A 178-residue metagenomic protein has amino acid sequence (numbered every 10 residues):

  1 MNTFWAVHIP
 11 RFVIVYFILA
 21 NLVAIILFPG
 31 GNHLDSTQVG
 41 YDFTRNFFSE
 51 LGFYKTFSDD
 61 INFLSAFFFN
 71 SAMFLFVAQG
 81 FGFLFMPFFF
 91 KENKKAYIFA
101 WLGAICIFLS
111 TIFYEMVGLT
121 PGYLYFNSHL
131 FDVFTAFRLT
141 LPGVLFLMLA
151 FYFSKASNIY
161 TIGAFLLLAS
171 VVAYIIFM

Functional and structural regions predicted by a protein language model:
T3, F85-F99, F151-T161: Membrane-interface helix-boundary motifs at transmembrane edges
F4-H33: N-terminal signal-anchor transmembrane alpha helix
H33-N62: Extracytosolic (periplasmic/ER-lumenal) interhelical loops and adjacent juxtamembrane/interface segments of multi-pass
K55-F90: Individual transmembrane alpha-helix segments
F89-F90, M116-Y125, Y174-M178: Juxtamembrane "helix-exit" motif on the non-cytosolic side of transmembrane helices
A100-F151: Membrane-proximal helix-loop-helix units in multi-pass membrane proteins
G143-M178: Terminal transmembrane helical module of multi-pass membrane proteins
